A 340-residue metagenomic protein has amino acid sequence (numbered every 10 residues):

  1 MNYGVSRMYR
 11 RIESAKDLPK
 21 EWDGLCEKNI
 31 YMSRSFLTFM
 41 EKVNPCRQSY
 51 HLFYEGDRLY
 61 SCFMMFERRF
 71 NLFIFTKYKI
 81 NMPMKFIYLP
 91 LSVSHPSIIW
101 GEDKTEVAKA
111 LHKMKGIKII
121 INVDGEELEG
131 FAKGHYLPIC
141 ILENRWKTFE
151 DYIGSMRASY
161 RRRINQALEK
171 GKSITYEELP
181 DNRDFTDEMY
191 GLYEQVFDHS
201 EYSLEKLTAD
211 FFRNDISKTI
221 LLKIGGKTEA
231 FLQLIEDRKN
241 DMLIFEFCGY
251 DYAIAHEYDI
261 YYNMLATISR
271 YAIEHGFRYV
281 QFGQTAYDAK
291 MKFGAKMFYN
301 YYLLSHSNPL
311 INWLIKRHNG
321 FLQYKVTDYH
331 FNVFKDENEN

Functional and structural regions predicted by a protein language model:
N2-R7, F66-R68, E126-S155, I224 (+1 more regions): Active-site/acyl-donor-binding loops of N-acyltransferases
G4-F73, I119-H256, N338: A conserved beta-strand-loop-helix scaffold within acyl/acetyltransferase catalytic domains
F66-P96: Conserved acyl-donor/pantetheine-binding loop and adjacent beta-alpha core of acyl/acetyltransferases and related
Y88-W100, G276-Q284: A short, charged
L91-K104, F247-Y258: A short, internal acetyl-CoA/4′-phosphopantetheine-binding micro-motif in the GNAT/acyltransferase core
P96-S97, K113-I121: Hydrophobic beta-strand segments of well-ordered beta-sheets in folded domains
D103-K115: Short, basic/hydrophobic alpha-helical segments
S200-K316, G320: Aromatic (often tryptophan-rich) hydrophobic motifs at membrane interfaces
